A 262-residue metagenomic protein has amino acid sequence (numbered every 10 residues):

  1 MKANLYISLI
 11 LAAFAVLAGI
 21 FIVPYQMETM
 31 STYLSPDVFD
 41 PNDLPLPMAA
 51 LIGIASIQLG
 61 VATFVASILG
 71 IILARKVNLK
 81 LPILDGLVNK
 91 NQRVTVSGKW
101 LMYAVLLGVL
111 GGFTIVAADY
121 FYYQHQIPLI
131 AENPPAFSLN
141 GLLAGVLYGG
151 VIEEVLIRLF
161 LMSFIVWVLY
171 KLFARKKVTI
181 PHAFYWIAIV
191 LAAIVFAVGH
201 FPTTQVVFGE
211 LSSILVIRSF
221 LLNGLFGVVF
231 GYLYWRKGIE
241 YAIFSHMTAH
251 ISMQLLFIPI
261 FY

Functional and structural regions predicted by a protein language model:
M1-F14, I52-G60, Q92-L106, E240-S245: Alpha-helical transmembrane segments and their helix-start/interface "positive-inside/aromatic belt" motifs in integral
A12-Y33, T63, S67-R75, G112-Y120: Alpha-helical transmembrane segments of multi-pass membrane proteins
Q26-P45, Q126-A136, L211, V216: Membrane-interfacial helical/loop segments at transmembrane boundaries in membrane proteins
F39-Q58, A136-V146: Membrane-interface segments at the starts/ends of alpha-helical transmembrane spans
I52-T63, L215-L222: Alpha-helical transmembrane segments of polytopic membrane proteins
I68-P82, F160-W167: Membrane-water interface of transmembrane alpha-helices
V77-G149, W167-K176: Juxtamembrane helix-loop-helix connectors linking adjacent transmembrane helices in multi-pass membrane enzymes
N140-Y262: Transmembrane helix-loop-helix hairpins at the membrane interface of multi-pass integral membrane proteins
